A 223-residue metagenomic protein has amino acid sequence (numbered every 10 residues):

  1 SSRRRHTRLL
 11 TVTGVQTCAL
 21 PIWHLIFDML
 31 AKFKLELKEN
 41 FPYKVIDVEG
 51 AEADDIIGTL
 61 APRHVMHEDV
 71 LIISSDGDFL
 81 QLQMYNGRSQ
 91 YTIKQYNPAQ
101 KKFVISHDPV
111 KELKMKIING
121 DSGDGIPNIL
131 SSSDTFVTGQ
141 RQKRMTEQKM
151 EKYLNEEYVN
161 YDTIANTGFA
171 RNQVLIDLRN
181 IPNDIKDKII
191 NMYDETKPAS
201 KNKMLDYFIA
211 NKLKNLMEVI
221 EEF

Functional and structural regions predicted by a protein language model:
S1-C18: Single conserved hydrophobic/aromatic residue that forms the stacking wall/gate of nucleotide- or nucleobase-binding
P21-Y207, K214, E218: Extended two-metal-dependent nuclease catalytic cores across DNA- and RNA-processing enzymes
